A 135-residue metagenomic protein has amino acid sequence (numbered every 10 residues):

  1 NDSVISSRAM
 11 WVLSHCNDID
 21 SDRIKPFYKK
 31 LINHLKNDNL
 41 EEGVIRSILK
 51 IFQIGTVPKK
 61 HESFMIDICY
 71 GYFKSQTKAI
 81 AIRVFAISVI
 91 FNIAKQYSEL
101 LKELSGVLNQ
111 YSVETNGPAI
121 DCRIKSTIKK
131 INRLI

Functional and structural regions predicted by a protein language model:
N1-I135: Alpha-helical scaffold domains
